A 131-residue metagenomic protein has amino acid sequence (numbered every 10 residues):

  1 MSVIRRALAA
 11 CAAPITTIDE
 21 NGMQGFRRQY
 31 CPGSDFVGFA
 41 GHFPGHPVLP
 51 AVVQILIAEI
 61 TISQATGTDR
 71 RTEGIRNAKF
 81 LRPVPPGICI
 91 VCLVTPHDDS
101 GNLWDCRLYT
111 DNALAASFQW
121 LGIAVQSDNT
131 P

Functional and structural regions predicted by a protein language model:
S2-A9, Q24-F26, F80, V84 (+2 more regions): A glycine-rich (often HGG/GG-containing) alpha/beta subdomain
I4-L49: Catalytic strand-loop segment that frames the active site of acyl-thioester-processing enzymes
D19, C31-G33, L81, T95 (+1 more regions): A structural detector for beta-sheet-dominated domains
N21-M23, T95-P131: HotDog/MaoC-like acyl-thioester-processing domains
A51, V94: Residue-level signal for inorganic ion chemistry
A58-L93, L103: Hydrophobic beta-strand-centered segment that forms part of the acyl-chain substrate-binding groove
